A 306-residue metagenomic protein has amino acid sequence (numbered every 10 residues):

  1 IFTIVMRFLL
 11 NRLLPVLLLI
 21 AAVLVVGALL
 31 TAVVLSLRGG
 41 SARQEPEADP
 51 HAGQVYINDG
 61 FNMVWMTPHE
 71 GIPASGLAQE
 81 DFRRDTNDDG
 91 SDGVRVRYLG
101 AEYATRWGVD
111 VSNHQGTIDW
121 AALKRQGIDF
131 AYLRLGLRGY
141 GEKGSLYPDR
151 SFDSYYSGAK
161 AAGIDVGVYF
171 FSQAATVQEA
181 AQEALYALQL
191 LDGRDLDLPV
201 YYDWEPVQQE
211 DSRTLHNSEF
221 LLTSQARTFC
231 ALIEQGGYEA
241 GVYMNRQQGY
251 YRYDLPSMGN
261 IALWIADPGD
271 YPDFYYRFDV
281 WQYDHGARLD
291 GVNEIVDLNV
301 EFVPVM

Functional and structural regions predicted by a protein language model:
I4-V26: N-terminal Sec-pathway targeting helices
R12, T176-V177, N245: Intrinsic-disorder/low-complexity, polar/charged segments
L19, V23, G27, T31 (+3 more regions): Alpha-helical oligomerization interfaces
L29-A48: Sec-dependent signal peptide cleavage junction
D49-G108, P256-M306: Functionally critical loop-and-helix segments that line ligand-binding/catalytic clefts of soluble enzyme domains
A101, T105-A226, E234-G236: Substrate-binding cleft of extracellular glycoside hydrolase catalytic domains
L190-M306: Surface-exposed substrate-engagement region within the catalytic domains of secreted or surface-exposed extracellular
